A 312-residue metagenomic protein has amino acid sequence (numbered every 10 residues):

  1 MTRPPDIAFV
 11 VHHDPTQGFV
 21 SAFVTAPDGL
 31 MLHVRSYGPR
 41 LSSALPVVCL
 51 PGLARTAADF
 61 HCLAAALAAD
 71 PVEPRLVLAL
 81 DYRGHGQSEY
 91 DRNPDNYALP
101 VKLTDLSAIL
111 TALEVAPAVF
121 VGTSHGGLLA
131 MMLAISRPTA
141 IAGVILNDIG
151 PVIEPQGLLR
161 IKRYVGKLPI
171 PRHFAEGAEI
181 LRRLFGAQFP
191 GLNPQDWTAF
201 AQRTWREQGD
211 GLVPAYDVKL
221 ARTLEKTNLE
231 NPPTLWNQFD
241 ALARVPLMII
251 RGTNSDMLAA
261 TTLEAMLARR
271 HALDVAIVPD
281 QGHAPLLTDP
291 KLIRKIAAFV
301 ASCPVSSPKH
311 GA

Functional and structural regions predicted by a protein language model:
M1-V47, V72-R75, V115-A116, A297-A312: Alpha/beta-hydrolase fold catalytic core
P27, L41, C62, A68 (+1 more regions): Active-site loop/oxyanion-hole signature of alpha/beta-hydrolase fold enzymes
V48-G52, R251: The conserved beta1-alpha1 loop
L53-A65: The serine-hydrolase catalytic nucleophile loop
A116-P155: Conserved hydrolase catalytic core segment
R172-K226: Conserved alpha/beta-hydrolase catalytic His-Asp/Glu region
E207-A265: Conserved serine/cysteine hydrolase catalytic core
Q281-P290: Catalytic histidine-centered segment of alpha/beta-hydrolase-like enzymes
